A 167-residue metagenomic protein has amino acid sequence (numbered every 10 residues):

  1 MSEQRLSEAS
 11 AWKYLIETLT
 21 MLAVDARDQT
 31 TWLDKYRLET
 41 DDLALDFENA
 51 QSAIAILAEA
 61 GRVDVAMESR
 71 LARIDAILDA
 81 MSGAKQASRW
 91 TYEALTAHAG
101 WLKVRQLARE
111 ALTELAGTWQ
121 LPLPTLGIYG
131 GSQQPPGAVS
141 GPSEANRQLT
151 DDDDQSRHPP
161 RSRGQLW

Functional and structural regions predicted by a protein language model:
M1-I54: Short terminal alpha-helical segments
E3-R5, A9, Q133, T150-Q155: N-terminal targeting/docking segments
M21, D42, L71, Q148-T150: Short linear motifs centered on Gly/Pro in flexible linkers and helix caps
D42, L102, G131-P142: Eukaryote-specific, cytoplasm-facing alpha-helical/coiled-coil scaffolding segments in long proteins
A55-E114, Q120, I128: Amphipathic protein-protein interaction modules
R109, T113-A116, P136-L149: Compositionally biased accessory segments in Actinobacterial proteins
T118-P136: Short linear, low-complexity motifs centered on an aromatic residue
S143-W167: Long, low-complexity, intrinsically disordered segments
